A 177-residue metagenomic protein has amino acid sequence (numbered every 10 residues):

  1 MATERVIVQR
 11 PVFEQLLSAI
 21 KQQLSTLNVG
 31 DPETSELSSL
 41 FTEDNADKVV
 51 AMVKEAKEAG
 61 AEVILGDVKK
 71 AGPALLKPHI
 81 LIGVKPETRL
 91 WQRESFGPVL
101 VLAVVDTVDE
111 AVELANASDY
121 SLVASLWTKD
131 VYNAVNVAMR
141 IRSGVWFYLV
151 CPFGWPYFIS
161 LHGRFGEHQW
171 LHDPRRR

Functional and structural regions predicted by a protein language model:
M1-V8: Active-site PLP-lysine loop of aminotransferase-like
E4, S35-L37, K54, Y132-V135 (+1 more regions): Juxtamembrane/interface motifs at transmembrane-helix termini
I7, E62-L65, S125, F147: Structured core elements
R10-Y120: NAD(P)-dependent aldehyde/semialdehyde dehydrogenase
L75-R177: Conserved C-terminal structural/oligomerization subdomain of aldehyde/semialdehyde dehydrogenase
